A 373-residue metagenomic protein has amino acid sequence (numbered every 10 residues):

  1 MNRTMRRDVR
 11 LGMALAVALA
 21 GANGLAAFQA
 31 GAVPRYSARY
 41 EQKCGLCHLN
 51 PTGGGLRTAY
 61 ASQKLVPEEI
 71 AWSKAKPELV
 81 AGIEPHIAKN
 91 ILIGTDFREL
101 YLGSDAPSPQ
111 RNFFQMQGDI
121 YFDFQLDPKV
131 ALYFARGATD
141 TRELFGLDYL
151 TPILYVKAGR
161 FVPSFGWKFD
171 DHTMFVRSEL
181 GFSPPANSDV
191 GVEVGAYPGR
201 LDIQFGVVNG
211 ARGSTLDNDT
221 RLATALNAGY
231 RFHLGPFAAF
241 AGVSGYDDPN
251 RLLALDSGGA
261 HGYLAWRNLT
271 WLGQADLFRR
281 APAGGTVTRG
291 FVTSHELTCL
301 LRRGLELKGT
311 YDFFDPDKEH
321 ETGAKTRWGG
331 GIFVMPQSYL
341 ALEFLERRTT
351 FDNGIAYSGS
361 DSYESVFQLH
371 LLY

Functional and structural regions predicted by a protein language model:
N2-L15: Bacterial N-terminal signal peptides that target proteins for export
L19-Q29: C-terminal segment of classical bacterial N-terminal signal peptides
E41-P51: The canonical Cys-X-X-Cys-His
K43, A228, V334, S360-Y373: Outer-membrane beta-barrel "beta-signal"
G55-L56, A88-G103, P107-R212, T220-A225 (+4 more regions): Outer membrane beta-barrel
S108-N112, G137-A138, G181-A186, L216-R221 (+5 more regions): Replace "Gram-negative outer membrane beta-barrel proteins" with "bacterial and organellar outer membrane beta-barrel
G229-D317, R327: Detector for outer-membrane/organellar transmembrane beta-barrel domains, recognizing the amphipathic beta-strand
L301-T350: C-terminal hydrophobic structural anchor segments that stabilize assembly/packing rather than catalytic chemistry
